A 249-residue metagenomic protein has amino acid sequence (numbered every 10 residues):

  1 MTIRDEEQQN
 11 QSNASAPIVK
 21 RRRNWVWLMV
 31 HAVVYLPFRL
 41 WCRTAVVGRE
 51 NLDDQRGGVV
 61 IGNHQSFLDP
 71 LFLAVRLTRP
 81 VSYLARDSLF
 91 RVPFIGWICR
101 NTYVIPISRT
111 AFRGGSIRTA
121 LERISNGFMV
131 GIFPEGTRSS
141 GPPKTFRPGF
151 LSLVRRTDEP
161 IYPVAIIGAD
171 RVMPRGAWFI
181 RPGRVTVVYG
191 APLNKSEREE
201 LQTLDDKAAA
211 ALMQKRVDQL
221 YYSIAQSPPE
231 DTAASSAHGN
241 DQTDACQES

Functional and structural regions predicted by a protein language model:
T2-G48, V92-T102: A transmembrane-helix-recognition feature enriched in membrane-embedded lipid enzymes and envelope glyco-/phospholipid
T2-W25, G115-S249: Non-catalytic C-terminal accessory region of glycerolipid acyltransferases and related lyso-lipid remodeling enzymes
V33-Y35, N101-P106, F133-R138: Short, basic, glycine/proline-bearing loop/turn elements
L36-W41, V60-I61, P106-T110, S139-S140: Short, flexible loop segments at the rims of nucleotide/cofactor-binding pockets, characterized by
R43-A45, F112-I117: Glycine-rich, highly charged phosphate/nucleotide-binding loops
G48, N63-H64, A85-R86, F133-P134 (+1 more regions): A secondary-structure boundary/capping signal
E50-D54, F179-I180: A short beta-turn/loop motif at secondary-structure boundaries
D53-A111, T119: Catalytic core of membrane glycerolipid acyltransferases/transacylases, capturing the structured, soluble-facing
